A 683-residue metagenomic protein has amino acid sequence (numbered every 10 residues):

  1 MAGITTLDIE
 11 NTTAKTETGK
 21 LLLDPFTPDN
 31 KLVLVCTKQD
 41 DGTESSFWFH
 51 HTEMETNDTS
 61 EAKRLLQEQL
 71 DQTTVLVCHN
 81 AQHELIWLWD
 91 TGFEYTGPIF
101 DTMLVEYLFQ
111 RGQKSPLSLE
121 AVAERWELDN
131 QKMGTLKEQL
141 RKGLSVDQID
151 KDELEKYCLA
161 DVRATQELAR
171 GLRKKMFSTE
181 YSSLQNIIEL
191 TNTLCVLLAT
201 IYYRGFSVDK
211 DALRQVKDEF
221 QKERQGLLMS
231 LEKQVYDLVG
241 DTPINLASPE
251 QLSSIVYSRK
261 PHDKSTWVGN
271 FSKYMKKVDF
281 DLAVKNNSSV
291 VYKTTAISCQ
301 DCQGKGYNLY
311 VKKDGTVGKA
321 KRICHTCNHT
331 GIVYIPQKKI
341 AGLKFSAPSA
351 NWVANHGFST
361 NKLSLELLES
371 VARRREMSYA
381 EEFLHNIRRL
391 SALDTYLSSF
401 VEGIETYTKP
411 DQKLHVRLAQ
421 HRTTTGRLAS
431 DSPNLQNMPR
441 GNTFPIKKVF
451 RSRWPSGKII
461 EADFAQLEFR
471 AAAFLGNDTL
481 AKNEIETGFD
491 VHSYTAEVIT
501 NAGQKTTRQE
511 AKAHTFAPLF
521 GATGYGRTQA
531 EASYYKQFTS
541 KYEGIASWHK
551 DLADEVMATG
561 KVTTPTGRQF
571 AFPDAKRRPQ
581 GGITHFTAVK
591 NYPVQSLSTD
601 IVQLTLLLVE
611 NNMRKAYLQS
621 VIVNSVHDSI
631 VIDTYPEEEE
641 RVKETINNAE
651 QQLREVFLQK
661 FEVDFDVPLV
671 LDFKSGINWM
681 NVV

Functional and structural regions predicted by a protein language model:
M1-E10, K15-E17, T27-N30, L34-D41 (+7 more regions): Conserved "right-hand" nucleotidyltransferase catalytic core of DNA-directed polymerases
T6-D8, I99-F100, L246, I459-D463 (+1 more regions): Short hydrophobic beta-strand that contains or immediately precedes a catalytic carboxylate
T13, Q82-F93, V105-Q110, L252-P261 (+2 more regions): Short active-site loop/helix that positions an aromatic residue
P28-V33, T37-F177, T495-T500, T506: Active-site-proximal helix-loop-helix substrate-binding element of RNase H-like nuclease domains
L108-G112, Q166, T200-R224, A472 (+2 more regions): Catalytic palm subdomain of template-directed nucleic-acid polymerases, centered on the conserved carboxylate motif
V196, Y203, D301-C324, T330-V333 (+8 more regions): Conserved catalytic core of nucleic-acid polymerases
L213-E250, F538-W548, E637-V683: Polymerase palm active-site segment centered on the conserved acidic dipeptide of motif C
R417-A502: Function-dense linear segments that define catalytic or interfacial modules in macromolecule-processing proteins
